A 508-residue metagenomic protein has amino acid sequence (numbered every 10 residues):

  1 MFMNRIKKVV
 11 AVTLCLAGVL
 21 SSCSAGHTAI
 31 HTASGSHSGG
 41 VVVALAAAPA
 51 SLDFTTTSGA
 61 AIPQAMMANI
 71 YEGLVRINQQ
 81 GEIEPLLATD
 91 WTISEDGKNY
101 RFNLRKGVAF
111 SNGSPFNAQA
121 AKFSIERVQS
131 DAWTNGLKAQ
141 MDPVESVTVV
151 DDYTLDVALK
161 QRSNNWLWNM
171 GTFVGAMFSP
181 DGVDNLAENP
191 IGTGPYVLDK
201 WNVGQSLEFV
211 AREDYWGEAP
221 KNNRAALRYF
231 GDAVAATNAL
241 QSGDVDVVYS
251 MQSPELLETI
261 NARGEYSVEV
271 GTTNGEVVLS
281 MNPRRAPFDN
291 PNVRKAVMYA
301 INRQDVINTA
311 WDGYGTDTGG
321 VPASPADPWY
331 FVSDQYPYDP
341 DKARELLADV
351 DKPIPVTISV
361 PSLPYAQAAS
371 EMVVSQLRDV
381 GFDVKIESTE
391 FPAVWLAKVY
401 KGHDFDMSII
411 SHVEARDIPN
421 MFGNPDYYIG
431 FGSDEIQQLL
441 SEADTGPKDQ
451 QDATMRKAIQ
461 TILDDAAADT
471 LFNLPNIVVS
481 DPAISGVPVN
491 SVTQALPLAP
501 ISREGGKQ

Functional and structural regions predicted by a protein language model:
A44-E95, E126, I191: N-terminal lobe/hinge region of extracytoplasmic solute-binding protein
N103, L137-P180, K200: Surface-exposed binding/hinge segments that line and control ligand-binding clefts or catalytic entry sites
S163, N169-A219, R224: Gly/Pro-rich hinge or "lid" segments in bacterial periplasmic/extracellular proteins
E213-E258, D383: Ligand-site clamp/hinge motif
T259, R284-A326, A368-A369, I462-A467: Periplasmic-binding protein-like
D312-A348, L363-A368: Structural transition elements
D383-A393, N420-A483, K507-Q508: Extracytoplasmic/peripheral linker and loop segments enriched in polar/acidic and small residues with frequent Thr/Pro
V478-Q508: Long beta-strand-rich cores associated with HINT superfamily self-processing modules
